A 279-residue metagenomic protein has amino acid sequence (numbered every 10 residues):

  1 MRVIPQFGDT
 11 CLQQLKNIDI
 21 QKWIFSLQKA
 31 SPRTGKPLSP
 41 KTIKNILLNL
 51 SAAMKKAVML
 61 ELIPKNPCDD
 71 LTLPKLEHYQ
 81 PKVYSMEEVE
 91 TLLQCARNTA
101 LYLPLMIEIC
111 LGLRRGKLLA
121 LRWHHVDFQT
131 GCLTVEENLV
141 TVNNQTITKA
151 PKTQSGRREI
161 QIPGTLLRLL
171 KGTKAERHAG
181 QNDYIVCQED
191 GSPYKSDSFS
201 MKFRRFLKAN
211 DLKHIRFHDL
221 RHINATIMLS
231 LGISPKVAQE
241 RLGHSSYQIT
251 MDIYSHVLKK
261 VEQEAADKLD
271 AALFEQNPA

Functional and structural regions predicted by a protein language model:
M1-Q21, M59, G172-I185, S192 (+1 more regions): N-terminal DNA-binding module of tyrosine recombinases/phage integrases
R2, T10-F25, K29-D70, R114-G116: N-terminal DNA-binding recognition helix of tyrosine site-specific recombinases/integrases
S31-K36, E90, Q94-L101, L111 (+3 more regions): Short, basic (Lys/Arg/His-rich) helix/loop patches that form interaction surfaces in the mid-to-C-terminal regions
K36-P40, K44-I46, M59-L121, F128-Q129 (+5 more regions): Basic, Lys/Arg- and aromatic-enriched nucleic-acid-binding interface segment
K75, V83, L139, L167 (+1 more regions): Catalytic-site neighborhood detector that most strongly recognizes the C-terminal catalytic loop/helix of tyrosine
Q94, T130, N143-R157, Q161-R168 (+4 more regions): C-terminal secondary-structure termini that scaffold catalytic or DNA-interacting sites
H125-C132, I233-I253: Short, polar N-cap/turn motifs at the start of nucleic acid-interacting alpha helices
